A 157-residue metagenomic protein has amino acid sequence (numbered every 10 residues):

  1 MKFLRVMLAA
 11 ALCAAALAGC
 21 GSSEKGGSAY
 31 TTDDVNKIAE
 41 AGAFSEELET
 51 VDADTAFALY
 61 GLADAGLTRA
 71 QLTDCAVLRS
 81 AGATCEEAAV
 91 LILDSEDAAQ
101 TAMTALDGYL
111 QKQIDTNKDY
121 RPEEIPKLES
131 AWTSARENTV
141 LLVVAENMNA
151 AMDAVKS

Functional and structural regions predicted by a protein language model:
M1-L8: Bacterial N-terminal signal peptides that target proteins for export
A15-G19: C-terminal motif of bacterial Sec signal peptides marking the signal peptidase cleavage site
G21-E24: Bacterial signal peptide processing site
G27-L48: Post-signal peptide N-terminal segment of mature Sec-exported envelope proteins
E49-C85, D97, T101, L128-E129: Short, compositionally biased low-complexity segments enriched in polar/charged residues
E87-S95, T139-V143: Second-shell loop/turn segments in exported
E96-R136: Short Gly/Thr-rich strand-loop-strand
E123-S157: A short, solvent-exposed beta-edge/loop patch
